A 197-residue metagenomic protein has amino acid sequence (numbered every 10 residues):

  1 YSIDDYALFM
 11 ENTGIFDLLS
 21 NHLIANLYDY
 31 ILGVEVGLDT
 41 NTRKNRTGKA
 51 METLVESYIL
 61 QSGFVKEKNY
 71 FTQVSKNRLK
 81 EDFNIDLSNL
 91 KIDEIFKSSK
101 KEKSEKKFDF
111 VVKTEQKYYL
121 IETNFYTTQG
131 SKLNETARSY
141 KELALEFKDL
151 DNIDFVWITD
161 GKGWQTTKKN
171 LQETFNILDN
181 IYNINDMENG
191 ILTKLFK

Functional and structural regions predicted by a protein language model:
Y1-F64: Interdomain/boundary linker segments immediately adjacent to catalytic/signaling cores
N41-N45, K49, F96-K101, D109-F110 (+1 more regions): Short, surface-exposed loop/turn motifs that are enriched in glycine and acidic residues and include a nearby proline
R46, A50-L54, E105, E135-E142 (+1 more regions): Short, well-structured alpha-helical interface segments that form or flank functional binding sites
Q61-E102: A short acidic/basic microdomain associated with nuclease active sites
G63-E67, D151, L178: Glycine-centered loop/turn motif at secondary-structure junctions
K103-K106, V111-L120: Active-site beta-strand-loop-beta-strand hairpin of nuclease catalytic cores that positions key catalytic residues
Y118, T123-K169, E173: Catalytic cores of nucleic-acid endonucleases
V156-K197: Domain-level recognition of nuclease-like catalytic cores that cleave nucleotide substrates
